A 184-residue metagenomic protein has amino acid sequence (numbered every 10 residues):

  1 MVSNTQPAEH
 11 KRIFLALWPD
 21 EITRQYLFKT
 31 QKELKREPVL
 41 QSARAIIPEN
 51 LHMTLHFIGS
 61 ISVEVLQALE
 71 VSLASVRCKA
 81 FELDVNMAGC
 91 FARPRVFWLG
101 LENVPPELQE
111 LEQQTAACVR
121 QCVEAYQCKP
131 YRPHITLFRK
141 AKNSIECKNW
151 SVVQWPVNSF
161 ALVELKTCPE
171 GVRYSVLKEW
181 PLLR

Functional and structural regions predicted by a protein language model:
V2-R184: Histidine-dependent nucleotide/RNA phosphoesterase domain, centered on the 2H-phosphoesterase fold with its duplicated
